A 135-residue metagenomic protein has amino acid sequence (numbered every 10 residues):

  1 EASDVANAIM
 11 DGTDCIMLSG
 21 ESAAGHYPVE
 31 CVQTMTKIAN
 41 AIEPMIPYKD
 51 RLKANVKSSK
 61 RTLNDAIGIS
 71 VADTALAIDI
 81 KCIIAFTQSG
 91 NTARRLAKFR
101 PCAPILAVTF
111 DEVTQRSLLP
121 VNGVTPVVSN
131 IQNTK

Functional and structural regions predicted by a protein language model:
E1-A6, S89: Cytosolic ligand/metal-binding cores
V5-P28: Glycine-rich phosphate-binding active-site loops on the catalytic face of alpha/beta enzymes
S19-G20, G25, P44-A54, K81: Flexible, glycine/charged-enriched surface loops at secondary-structure junctions
A23-Y27, K57-R61, N133-T134: Short, small-residue-enriched loops and turns at beta-alpha junctions that line or gate enzyme active sites
G25-H26, E30-Q33, T109-D111, Q115: Terminal amphipathic helices with adjacent charged low-complexity linkers/tails
M35-A72: Long, charged amphipathic helices and adjacent flexible linkers at domain junctions
L63-L76, I83-R95: N-terminal active-site wall of soluble small-molecule enzyme domains
T92-R94, R100-K135: Nucleotide-binding motor/catalytic cores of P-loop/tubulin-like NTPases across gene-expression machines
